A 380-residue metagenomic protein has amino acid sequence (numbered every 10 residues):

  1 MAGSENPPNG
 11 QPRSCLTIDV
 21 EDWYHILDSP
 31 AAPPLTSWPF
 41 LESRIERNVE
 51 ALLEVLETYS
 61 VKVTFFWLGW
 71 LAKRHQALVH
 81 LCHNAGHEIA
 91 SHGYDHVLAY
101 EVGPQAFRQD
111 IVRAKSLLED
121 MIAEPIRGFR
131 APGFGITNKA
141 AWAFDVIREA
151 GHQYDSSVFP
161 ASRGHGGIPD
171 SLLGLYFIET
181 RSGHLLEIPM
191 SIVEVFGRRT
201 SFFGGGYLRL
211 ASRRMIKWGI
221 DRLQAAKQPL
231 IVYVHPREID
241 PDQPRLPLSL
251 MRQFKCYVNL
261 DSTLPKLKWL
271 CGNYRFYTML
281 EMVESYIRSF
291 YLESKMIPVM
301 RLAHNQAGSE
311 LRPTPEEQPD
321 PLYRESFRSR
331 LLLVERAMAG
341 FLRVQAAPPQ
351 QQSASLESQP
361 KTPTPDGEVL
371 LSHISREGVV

Functional and structural regions predicted by a protein language model:
A2, T58-Y59, L210-P313, P319-L333 (+1 more regions): C-terminal domain-boundary segment and adjacent tail
A2-A85: Active-site beta->alpha N-cap acidic-glycine motif
A2-G3, E119-D120, E124-R127, A131-Y233 (+2 more regions): Active-site-adjacent pocket scaffolds in enzyme catalytic domains
V49-L53, V79, I111-K115, F144 (+2 more regions): Generic structural signal for well-ordered alpha-helices, preferentially at hydrophobic/aromatic core positions
Y59-A140, H152, S157-S162, G183-H184 (+1 more regions): Metal-dependent polysaccharide deacetylase catalytic core of the NodB/CE4 family, i.e., the active-site-bearing domain
L311-P313, P321, A347, L356 (+2 more regions): Short, low-complexity intrinsically disordered segments enriched in A/P/G/S/L with frequent Arg, especially at protein
V334, M338-L342, P365-V380: Long, low-complexity, intrinsically disordered segments
